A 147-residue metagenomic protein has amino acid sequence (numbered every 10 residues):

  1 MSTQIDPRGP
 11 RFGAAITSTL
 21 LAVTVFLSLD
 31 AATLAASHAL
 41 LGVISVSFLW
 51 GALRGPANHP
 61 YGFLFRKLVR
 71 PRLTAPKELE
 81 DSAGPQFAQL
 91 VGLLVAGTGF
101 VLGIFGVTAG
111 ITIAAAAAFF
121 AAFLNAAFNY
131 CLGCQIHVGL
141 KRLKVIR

Functional and structural regions predicted by a protein language model:
M1-R147: Membrane-interfacial helix-loop segments of redox and metal-homeostasis proteins, especially TM-loop-TM junctions
